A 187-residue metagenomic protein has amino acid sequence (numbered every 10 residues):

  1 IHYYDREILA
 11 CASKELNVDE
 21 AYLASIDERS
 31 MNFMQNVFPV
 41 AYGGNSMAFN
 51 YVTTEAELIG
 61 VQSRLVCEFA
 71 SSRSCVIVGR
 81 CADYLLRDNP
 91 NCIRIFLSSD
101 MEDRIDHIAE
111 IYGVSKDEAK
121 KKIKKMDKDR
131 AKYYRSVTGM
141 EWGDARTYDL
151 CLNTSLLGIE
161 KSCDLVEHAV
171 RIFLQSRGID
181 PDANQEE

Functional and structural regions predicted by a protein language model:
I1: Glycine-rich phosphate-binding P-loop
E7-S74: ATP-dependent small-molecule kinase phosphotransfer cores that center on conserved nucleotide phosphate-binding segments
I8-L9, A82-Y84, S98-R104, L156-G158: Conserved nucleotide-binding/hydrolysis micro-motifs of P-loop NTPases
E28-F38, G43, S115-E160: Small-molecule kinase domains that catalyze NTP-dependent phosphoryl transfer to phosphate-bearing small molecules
C67, S136-E187: NTP-dependent small-molecule kinase module
F69-C75, A82-N89: RNA pseudouridine synthases
D88-E110, K116-K125: Conserved phosphate-donor/acceptor-positioning beta-strand/loop module used by diverse small-molecule
